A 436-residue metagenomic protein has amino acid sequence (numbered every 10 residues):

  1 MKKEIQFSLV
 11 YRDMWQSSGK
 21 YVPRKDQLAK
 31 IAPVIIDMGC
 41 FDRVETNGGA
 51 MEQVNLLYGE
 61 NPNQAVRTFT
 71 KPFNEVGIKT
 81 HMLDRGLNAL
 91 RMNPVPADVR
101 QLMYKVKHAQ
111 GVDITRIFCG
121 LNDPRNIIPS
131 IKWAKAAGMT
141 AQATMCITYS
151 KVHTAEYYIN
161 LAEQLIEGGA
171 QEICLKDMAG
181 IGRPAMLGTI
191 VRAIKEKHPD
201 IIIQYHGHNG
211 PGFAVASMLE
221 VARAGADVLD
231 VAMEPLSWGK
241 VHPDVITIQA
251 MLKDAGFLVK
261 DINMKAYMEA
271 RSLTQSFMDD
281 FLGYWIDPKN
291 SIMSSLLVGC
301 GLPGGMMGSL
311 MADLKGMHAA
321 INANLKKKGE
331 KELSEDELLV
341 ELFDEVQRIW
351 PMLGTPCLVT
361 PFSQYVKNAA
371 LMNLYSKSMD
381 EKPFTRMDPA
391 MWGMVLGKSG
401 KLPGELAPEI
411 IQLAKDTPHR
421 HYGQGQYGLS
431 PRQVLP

Functional and structural regions predicted by a protein language model:
M1-S18, V66-K71: N-terminal amphipathic alpha-helix/helix-capping segment at the start of soluble metabolic enzymes
M14, I117, I173, G225 (+2 more regions): Conserved, mostly hydrophobic/aromatic
W15, I36-V54, K289-P436: Terminal or standalone catalytic/regulatory effector modules within metabolic enzymes and repeat proteins
P33, R43, G48-I166, A179-R183: Active-site beta->alpha loop and helix N-cap motifs at the rims of alpha/beta catalytic domains
V66-N74, I128-G138, G188-P199, Q249 (+3 more regions): Surface-exposed amphipathic alpha-helices with a cationic face
I117, D177, A224-P243: Glycine-rich phosphate-binding active-site loops on the catalytic face of alpha/beta enzymes
H153-L165, P211-D227: Catalytic cores of alpha/beta
S237-I262, E269: C-terminal helical cap(s) of enzyme catalytic domains, especially alpha/beta-barrels
